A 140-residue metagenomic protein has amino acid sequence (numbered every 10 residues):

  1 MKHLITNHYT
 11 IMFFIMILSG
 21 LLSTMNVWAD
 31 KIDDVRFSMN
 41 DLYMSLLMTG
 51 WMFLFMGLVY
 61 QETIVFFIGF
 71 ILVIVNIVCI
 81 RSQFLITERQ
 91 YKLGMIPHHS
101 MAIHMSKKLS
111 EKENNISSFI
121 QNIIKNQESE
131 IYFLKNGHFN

Functional and structural regions predicted by a protein language model:
M1-P97, M101-N140: Alpha-helical membrane segments of multi-pass proteins
